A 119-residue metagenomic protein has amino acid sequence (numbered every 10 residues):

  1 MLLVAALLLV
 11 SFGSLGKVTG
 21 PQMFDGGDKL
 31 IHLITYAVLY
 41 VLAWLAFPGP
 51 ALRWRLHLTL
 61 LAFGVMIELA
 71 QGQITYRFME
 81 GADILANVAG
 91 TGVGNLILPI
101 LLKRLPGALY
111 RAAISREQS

Functional and structural regions predicted by a protein language model:
M1-K17, A82-S119: Terminal transmembrane helix and immediately flanking juxtamembrane interfaces of multi-pass membrane proteins
M1-L45, L56, E117: "…centered on the first transmembrane helix and the immediately adjacent amphipathic helix/loop
L2, K17, G49, R53 (+1 more regions): Hydrophobic alpha-helical segments, principally membrane-spanning helices and signal/leader peptides
V18-K29, I67-V93: Interfacial helix-loop-helix junctions of multi-pass membrane proteins
I34-R53, T91-L105: Membrane-interfacial alpha-helical segments at the cytosolic side of multi-pass membrane proteins
L39, A43, L58-M66, A70 (+1 more regions): Hydrophobic alpha-helical transmembrane segments of multipass integral membrane proteins, especially permease/channel
G49-H57, E80-G81: Membrane-helix interface segments
